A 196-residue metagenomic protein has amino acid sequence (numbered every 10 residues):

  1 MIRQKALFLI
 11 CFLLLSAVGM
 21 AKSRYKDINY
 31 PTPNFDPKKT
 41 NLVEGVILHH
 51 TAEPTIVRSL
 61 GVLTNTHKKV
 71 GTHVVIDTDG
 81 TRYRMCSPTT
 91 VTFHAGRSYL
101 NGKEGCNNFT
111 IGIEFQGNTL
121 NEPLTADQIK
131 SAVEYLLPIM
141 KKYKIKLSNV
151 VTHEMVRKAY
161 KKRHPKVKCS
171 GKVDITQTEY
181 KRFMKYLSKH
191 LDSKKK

Functional and structural regions predicted by a protein language model:
M1-L7: Bacterial N-terminal signal peptides that target proteins for export
L7-F8, Y180: Short amphipathic alpha-helical segments that mediate assembly, nucleic-acid/protein binding, or membrane association
F12-M20: Hydrophobic h-region of N-terminal signal peptides that target proteins for export in Gram-negative bacteria
K22-K144: Active-site-adjacent loop/helix surface patches within enzyme catalytic domains that shape the substrate-binding cleft
K22-K26, N118-K196: Basic/polar, cationic surfaces and motifs that engage anionic cell-wall and phosphate/carboxylate ligands
